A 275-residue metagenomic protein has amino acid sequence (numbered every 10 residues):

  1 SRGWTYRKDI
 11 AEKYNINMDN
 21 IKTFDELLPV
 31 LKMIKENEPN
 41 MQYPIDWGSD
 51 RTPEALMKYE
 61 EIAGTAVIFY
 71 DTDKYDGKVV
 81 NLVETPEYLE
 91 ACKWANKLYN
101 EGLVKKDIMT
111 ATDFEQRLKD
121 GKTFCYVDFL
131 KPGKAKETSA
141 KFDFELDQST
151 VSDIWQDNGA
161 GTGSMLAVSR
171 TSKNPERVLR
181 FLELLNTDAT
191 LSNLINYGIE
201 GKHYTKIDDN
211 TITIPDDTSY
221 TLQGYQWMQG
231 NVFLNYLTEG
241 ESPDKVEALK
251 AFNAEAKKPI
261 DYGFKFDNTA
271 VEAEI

Functional and structural regions predicted by a protein language model:
S1-I275: Extracytoplasmic/secretory soluble proteins
